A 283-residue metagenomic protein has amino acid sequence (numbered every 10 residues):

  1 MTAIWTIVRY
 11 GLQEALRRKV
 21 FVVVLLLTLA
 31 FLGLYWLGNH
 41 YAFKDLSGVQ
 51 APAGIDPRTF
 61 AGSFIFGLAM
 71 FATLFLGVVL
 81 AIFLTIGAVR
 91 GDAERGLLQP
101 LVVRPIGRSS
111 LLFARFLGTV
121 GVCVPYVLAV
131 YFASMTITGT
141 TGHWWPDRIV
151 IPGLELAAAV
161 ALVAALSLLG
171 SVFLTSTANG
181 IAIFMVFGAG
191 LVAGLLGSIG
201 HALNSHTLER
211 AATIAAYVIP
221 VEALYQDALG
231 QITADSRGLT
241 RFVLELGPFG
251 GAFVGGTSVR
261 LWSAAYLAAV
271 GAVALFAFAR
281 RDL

Functional and structural regions predicted by a protein language model:
M1-T28: Aromatic- and glycine-rich beta-strand/loop motifs that create alpha-glucan
E14, R90, L101-V103, S171 (+1 more regions): Helix-capping/transition residues at the boundaries of transmembrane alpha-helices and the short helical linkers
R18, H40-Y41, L275-L283: Membrane-interface capping segments at transmembrane-helix boundaries
V24-L29, N179-G190: Central hydrophobic cores of alpha-helical transmembrane segments in multi-pass integral membrane proteins
L32-F83, L112-I183, S198, A212: Secretory targeting signals
G38-S63, I183-V273: Terminal transmembrane helical anchor/hairpin motif
L74-A93, A264-R281: Transmembrane alpha-helical segments in integral membrane proteins
G87-V120: Helix-loop-helix units of permease transmembrane domains in multi-pass membrane transporters, especially ABC
